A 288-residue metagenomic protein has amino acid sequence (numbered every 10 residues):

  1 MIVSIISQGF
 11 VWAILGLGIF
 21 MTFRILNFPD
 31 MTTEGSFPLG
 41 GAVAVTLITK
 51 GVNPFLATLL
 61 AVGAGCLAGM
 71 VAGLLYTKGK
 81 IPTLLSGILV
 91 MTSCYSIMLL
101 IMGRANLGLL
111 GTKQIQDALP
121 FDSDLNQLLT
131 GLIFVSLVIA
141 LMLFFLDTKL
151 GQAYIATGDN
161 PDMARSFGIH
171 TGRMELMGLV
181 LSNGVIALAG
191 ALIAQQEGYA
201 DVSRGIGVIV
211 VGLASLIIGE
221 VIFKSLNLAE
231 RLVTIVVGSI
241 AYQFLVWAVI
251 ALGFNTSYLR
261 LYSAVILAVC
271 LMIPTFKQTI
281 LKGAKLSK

Functional and structural regions predicted by a protein language model:
M1-N53, T58, L75-G79, I217-K224: Single transmembrane alpha-helix segments in multi-pass membrane proteins
Q8, L84, Q127-L132, E175 (+2 more regions): Loop-to-transmembrane alpha-helix initiation sites
I19, V52-T92, I133-S136, G238 (+1 more regions): Alpha-helical transmembrane segments within multi-pass membrane transporters and channels
L26-P29, L67-L109, L119, G198-V202 (+1 more regions): Short loop segments and helix-boundary regions at transmembrane helix junctions of multi-pass inner-membrane proteins
A68, D124-I209, A214: Helix-loop-helix "hairpin" substructures at the membrane interface of multi-pass membrane proteins
T83, G87-D147, M177, V202 (+1 more regions): Transmembrane helix-bundle core of multi-pass membrane transporters and related energy-transducing complexes
D159-S166, H170-R173, L245-K288: Cytosolic-side transmembrane-helix boundaries in multi-pass membrane proteins
I186, G190, Q196-L261: Transmembrane alpha-helical segments in multi-pass inner-membrane proteins
